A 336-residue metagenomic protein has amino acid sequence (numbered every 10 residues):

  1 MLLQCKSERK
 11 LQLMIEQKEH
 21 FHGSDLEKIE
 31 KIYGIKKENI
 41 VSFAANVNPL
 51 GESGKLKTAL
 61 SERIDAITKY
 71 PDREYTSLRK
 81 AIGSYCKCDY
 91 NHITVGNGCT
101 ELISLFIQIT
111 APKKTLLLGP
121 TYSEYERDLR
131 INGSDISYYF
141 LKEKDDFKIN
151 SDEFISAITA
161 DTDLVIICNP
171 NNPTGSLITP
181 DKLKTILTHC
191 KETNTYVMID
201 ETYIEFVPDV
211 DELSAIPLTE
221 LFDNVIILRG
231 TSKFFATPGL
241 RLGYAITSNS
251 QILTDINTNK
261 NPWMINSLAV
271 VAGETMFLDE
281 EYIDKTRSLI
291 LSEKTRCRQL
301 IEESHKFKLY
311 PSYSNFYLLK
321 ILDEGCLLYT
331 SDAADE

Functional and structural regions predicted by a protein language model:
C5-K69: N-terminal "arm"/small-domain region of PLP-dependent enzymes with the aminotransferase-like
E52-S53, E74, N224-E303, F307-Y310: PLP-dependent aminotransferase class I/II
S77-K114: Phosphate-binding glycine-rich loop
Q108-I167: PLP-dependent aminotransferase-like
N132, E192-T193, F222, S304: Helix C-cap/helix->beta junction micro-motif
E143-V207: Active-site phosphate-binding strand-loop segment of PLP-dependent enzymes
L291, E303-L328: Conserved PLP-binding catalytic core of the aspartate aminotransferase-like
Y329-E336: Conserved small/polar residues in nucleotide/adenosyl-binding loops
